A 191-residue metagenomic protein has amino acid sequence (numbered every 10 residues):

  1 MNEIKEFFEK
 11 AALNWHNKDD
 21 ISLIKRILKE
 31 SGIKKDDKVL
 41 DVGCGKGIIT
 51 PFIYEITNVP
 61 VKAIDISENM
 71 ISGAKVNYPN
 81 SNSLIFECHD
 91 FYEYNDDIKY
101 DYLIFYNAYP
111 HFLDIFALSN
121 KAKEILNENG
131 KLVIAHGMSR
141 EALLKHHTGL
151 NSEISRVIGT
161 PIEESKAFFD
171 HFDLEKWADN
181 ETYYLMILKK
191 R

Functional and structural regions predicted by a protein language model:
M1-G32, R140-E141, T148: Conserved class I S-adenosyl-L-methionine
D36-G43: Conserved class I S-adenosyl-L-methionine
K46-Y92: Class I SAM-dependent methyltransferase SAM/SAH-binding core
N95-Y102: A short acidic, Gly/Pro-enriched loop at the edge of an enzyme's catalytic core that lines a small-molecule cofactor
Y102-D114: A short SAM/SAH-binding and catalytic strip from SAM-dependent methyltransferases
A117-E128: A short glycine-rich, Lys/Arg-flanked "PGG" loop and its adjoining helix->strand segment in the class I
V133-R156: Conserved class I S-adenosyl-L-methionine
R156-H171: Short alpha-helix
